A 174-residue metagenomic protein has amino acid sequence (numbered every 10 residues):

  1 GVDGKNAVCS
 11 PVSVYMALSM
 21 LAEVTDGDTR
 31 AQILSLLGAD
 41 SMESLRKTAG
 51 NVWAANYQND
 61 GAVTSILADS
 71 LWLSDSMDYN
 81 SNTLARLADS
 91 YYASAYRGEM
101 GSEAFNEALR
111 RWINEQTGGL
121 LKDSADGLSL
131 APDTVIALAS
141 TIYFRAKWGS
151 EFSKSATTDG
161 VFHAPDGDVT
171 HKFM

Functional and structural regions predicted by a protein language model:
V2-A68: Post-signal peptide N-terminal segment of secreted/secretory-pathway proteins
G4, T48-M174: Non-catalytic, conformational "gating/processing" segments within enzyme and secreted inhibitor domains
